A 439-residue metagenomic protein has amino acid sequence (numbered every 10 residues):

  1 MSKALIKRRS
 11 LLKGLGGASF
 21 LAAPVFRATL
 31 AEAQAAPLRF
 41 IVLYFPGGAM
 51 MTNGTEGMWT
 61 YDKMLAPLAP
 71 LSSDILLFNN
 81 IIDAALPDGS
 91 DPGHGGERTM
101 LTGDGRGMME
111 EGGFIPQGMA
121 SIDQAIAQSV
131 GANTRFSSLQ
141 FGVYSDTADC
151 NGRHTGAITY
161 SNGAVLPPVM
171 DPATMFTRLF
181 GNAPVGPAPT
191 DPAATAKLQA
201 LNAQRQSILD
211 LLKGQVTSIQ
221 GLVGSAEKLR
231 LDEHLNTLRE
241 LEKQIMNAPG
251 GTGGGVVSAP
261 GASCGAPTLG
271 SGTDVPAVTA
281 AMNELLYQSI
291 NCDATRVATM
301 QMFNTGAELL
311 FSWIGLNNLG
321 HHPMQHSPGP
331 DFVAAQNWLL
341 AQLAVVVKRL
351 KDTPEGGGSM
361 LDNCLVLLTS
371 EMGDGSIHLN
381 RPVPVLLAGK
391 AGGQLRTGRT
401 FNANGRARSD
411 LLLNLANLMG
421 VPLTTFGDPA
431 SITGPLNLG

Functional and structural regions predicted by a protein language model:
S2-G439: Ligand-binding pockets and gating/stacking loops
